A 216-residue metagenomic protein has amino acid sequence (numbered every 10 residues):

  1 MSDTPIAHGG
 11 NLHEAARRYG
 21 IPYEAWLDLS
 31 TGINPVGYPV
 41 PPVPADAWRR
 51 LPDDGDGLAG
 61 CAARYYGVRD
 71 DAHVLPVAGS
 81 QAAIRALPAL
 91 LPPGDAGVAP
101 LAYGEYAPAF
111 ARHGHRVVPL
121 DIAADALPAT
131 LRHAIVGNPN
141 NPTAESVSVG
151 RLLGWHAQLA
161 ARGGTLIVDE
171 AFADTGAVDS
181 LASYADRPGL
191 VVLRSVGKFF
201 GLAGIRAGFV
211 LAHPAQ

Functional and structural regions predicted by a protein language model:
M1-D54: N-terminal "arm"/small-domain region of PLP-dependent enzymes with the aminotransferase-like
A25, D70-V74, D95, E170 (+1 more regions): Short acidic capping loops at alpha-helix termini that bridge into adjacent secondary structure
G37, P44-A82, A86: Conserved N-terminal alpha-helix of the aminotransferase class I/II PLP-enzyme fold
L75, G79-P88, V168-F172, G176-A177 (+1 more regions): Glycine/small-residue-rich loop that forms an oxyanion/phosphate-binding "nest" at active or ligand-binding sites
P88-A111, R116-D125: Conserved PLP-anchoring active-site segment centered on the Schiff-base-forming lysine
V118-G176: Active-site phosphate-binding strand-loop segment of PLP-dependent enzymes
V192-Q216: Conserved core segment of the aminotransferase class I/II
